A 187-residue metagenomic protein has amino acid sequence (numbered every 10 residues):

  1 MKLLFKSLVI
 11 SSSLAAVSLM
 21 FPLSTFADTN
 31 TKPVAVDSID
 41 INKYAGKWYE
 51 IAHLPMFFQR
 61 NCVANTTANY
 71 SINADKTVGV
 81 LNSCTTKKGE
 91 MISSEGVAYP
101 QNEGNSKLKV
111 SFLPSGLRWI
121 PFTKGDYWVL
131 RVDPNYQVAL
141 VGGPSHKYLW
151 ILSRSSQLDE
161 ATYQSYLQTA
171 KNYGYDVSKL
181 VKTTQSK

Functional and structural regions predicted by a protein language model:
L3-K6, I10, F21-K187: A beta-rich soluble binding module of mature secreted/lumenal proteins
S18: A cross-family signal for key residues in well-ordered alpha-helices that form functional helical elements
